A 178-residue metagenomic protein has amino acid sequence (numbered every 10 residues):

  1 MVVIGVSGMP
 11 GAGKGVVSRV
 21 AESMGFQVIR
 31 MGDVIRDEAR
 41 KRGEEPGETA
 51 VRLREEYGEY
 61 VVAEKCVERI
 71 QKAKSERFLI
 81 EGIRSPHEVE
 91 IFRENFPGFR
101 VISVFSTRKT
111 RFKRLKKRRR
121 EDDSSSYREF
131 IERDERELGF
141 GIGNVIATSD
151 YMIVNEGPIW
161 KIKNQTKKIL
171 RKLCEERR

Functional and structural regions predicted by a protein language model:
M1-I4: Extreme N-terminal starter segment of soluble prokaryotic enzymes
M9, A21: P-loop (Walker A) phosphate-binding loop of NTP-binding proteins
A12: ATP-binding Walker
G15: Walker A/P-loop
F26-L79, I83-E94, R128-E132, L138: ATP-dependent small-molecule kinase phosphotransfer cores that center on conserved nucleotide phosphate-binding segments
V28, V101, Y151-V154: Short, well-ordered beta-strand core segments
E44-T49, I91-N144: A glycine- and Lys/Arg-enriched "phosphate-lid" helix/loop adjacent to the NTP-binding pocket of small-molecule kinases
E56, Y60-V61, K65, K117-Q165 (+1 more regions): Small-molecule kinase domains that catalyze NTP-dependent phosphoryl transfer to phosphate-bearing small molecules
